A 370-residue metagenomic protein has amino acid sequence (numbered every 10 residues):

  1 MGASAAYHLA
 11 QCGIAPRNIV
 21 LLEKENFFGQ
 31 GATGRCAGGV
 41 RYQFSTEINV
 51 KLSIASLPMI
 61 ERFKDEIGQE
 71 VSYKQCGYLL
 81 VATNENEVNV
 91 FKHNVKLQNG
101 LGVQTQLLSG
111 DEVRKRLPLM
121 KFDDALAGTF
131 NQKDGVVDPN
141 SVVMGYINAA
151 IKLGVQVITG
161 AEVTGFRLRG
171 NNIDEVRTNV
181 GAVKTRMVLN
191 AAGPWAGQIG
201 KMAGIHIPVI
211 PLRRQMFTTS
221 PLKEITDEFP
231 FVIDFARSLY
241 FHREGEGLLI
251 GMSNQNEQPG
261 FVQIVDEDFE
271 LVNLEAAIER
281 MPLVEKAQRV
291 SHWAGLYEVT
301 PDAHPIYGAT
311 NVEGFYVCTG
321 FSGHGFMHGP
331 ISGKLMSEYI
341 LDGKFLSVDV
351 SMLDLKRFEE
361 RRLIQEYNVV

Functional and structural regions predicted by a protein language model:
G2-A3: N-terminal Rossmann-fold NAD(P) dinucleotide-binding loop
A6, A10-Q11, A149: Gly/Ala-rich phosphate-binding loop of Rossmann-like dinucleotide-binding domains, activating on the conserved
A10-T33: Glycine-rich FAD pyrophosphate-binding loop
G38-R116, S238-Y240, A276-I278: Dinucleotide-binding Rossmann-like beta1-alpha1 core, especially the glycine-rich loop that anchors the ADP
T129-M187: Helical element adjacent to the flavin cofactor pocket in flavoenzyme catalytic cores
T178-E228, S347: Central helical "cap/lid" subdomain
H206, P221-G314: Active-site lid/adjacent beta-loop-alpha segment flanking the redox-cofactor pocket in flavoenzymes
E275-V370: C-terminal catalytic lobe of FAD-dependent flavoproteins
